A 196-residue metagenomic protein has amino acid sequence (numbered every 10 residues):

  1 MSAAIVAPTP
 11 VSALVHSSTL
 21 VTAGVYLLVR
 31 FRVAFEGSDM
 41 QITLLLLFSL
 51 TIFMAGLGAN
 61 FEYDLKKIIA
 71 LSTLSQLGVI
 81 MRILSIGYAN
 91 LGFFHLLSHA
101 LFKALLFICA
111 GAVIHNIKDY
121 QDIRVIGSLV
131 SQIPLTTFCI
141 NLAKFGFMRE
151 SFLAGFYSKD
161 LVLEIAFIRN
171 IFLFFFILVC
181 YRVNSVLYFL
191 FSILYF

Functional and structural regions predicted by a protein language model:
S2-F196: Hydrophobic transmembrane alpha-helices and their helix-loop junctions in integral membrane proteins
